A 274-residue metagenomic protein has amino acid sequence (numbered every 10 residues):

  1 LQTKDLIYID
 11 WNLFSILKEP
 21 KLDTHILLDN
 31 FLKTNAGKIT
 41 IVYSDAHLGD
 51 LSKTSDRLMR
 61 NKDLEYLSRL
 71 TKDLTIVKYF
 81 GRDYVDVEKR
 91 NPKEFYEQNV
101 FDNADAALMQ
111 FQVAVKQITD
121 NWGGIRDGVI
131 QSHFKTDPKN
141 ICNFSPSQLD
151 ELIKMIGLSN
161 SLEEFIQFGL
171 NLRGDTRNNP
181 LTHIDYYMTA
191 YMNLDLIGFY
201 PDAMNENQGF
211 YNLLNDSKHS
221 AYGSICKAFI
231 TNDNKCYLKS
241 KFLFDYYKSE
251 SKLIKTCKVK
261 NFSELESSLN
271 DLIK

Functional and structural regions predicted by a protein language model:
L1-C226, K235-K274: Active-site-proximal, substrate-binding regions of enzyme catalytic domains and RNA-binding/basic surfaces
N232: Conserved residues at the C-terminal ends of beta-strands
